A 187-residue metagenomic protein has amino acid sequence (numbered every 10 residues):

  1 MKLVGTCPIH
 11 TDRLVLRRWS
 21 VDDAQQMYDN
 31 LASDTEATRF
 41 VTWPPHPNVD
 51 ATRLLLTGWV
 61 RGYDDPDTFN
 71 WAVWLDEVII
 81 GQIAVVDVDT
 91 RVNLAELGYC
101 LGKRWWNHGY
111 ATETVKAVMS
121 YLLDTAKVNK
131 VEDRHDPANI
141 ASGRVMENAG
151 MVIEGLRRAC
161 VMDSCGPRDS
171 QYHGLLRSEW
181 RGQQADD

Functional and structural regions predicted by a protein language model:
M1-Q26, N30-T35, N70-D187: Acyl-donor (CoA/ACP) binding surface of acyl/acetyltransferases
L31, V41, Y63-D64: Hydrophobic residues in alpha-helical segments
E36-G58: Conserved GNAT-fold acetyl-CoA-binding loop/helix
T57-A72, G81: A short helix-loop-beta-strand connector motif used in the catalytic cores of GNAT acetyltransferases and, in some
